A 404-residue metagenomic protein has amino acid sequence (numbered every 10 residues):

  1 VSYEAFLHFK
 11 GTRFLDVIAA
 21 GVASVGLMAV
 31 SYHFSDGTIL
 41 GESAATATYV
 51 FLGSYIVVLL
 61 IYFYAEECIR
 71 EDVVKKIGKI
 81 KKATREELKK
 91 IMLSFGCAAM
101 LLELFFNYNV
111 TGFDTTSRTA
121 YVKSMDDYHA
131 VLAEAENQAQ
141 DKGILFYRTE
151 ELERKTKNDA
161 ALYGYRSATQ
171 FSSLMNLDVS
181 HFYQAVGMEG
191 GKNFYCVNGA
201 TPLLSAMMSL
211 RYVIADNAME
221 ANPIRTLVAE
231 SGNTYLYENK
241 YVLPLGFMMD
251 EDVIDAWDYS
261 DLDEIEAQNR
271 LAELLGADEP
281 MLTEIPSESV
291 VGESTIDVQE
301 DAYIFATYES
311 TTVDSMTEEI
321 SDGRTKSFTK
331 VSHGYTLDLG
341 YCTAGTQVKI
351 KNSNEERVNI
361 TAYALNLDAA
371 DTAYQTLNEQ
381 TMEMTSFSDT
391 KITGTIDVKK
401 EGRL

Functional and structural regions predicted by a protein language model:
V1-D127: Contiguous transmembrane helix-bundle modules in multi-pass membrane proteins
I91-R403: Soluble catalytic regions of membrane-associated enzymes that act on cell-envelope and secretory-pathway components
